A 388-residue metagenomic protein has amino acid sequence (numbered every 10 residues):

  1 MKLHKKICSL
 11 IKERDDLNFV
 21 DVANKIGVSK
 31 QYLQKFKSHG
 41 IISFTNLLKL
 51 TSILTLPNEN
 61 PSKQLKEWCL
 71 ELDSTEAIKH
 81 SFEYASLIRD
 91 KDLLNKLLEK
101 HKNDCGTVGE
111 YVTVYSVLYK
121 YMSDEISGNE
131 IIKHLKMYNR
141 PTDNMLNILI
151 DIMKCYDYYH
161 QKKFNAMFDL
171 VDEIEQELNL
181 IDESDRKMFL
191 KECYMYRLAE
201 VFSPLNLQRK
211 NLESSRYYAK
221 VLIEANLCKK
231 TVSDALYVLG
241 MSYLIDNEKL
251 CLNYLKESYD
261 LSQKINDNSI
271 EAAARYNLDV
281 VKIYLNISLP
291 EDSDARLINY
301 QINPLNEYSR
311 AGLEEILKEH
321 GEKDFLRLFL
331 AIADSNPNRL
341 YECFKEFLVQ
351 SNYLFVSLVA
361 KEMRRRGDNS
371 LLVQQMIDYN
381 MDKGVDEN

Functional and structural regions predicted by a protein language model:
M1-D16, A23-N24, Y259-L261, V280-N388: C-terminal non-catalytic interaction modules
D15-K35: Short alpha-helical DNA-recognition segment
K37, E67-L72, L98-T107, K133-M145 (+7 more regions): Solenoid-like repeat scaffolds
S43-F44, L70-K79, C105-V114, T142-D151 (+7 more regions): Generic helix N-cap/helix-start motif at coil->alpha-helix transitions
F44-P61: DNA major-groove recognition helix of helix-turn-helix/homeodomain DNA-binding modules
L56-E59, S123-E130, Y158-A166, Y196-N211 (+3 more regions): Alpha-helical linker/edge segments of TPR/alpha-solenoid repeat scaffolds and analogous pre-/post-domain helices
E76-S86, E110-E125, L149-F164, C193-Q208 (+4 more regions): Tandem amphipathic alpha-helical repeat scaffolds
Y84-L97, Y119-K136, Q161-D182, N206-V221 (+3 more regions): Helix-turn-helix repeat elements of alpha-solenoid scaffolds
